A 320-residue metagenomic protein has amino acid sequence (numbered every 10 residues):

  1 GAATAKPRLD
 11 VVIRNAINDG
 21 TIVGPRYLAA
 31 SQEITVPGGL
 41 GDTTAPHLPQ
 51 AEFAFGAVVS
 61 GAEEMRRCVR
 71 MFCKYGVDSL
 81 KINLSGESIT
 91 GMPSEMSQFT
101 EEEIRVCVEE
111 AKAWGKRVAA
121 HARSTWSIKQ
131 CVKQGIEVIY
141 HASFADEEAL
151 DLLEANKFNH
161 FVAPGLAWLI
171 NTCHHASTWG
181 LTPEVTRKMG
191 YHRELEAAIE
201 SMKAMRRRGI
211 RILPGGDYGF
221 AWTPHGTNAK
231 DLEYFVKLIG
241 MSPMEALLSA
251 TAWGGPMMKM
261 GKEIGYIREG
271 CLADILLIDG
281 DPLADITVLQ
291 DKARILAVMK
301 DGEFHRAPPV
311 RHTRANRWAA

Functional and structural regions predicted by a protein language model:
G1-E110, D151-V185: Divalent-metal coordination cores built from histidine and acidic residues
D10, G39-L40, T90-M92, I128-Q134 (+4 more regions): Histidine/acidic-residue-rich catalytic or RNA/ligand-binding cores of hydrolases and nuclease-related proteins
Y27, G76, L80, A111 (+10 more regions): Divalent metal-coordination and catalytic microenvironments
C107-A119: Short beta-strand/loop segments at the ligand-binding rim of alpha/beta enzyme cores
A113, T178, P183-T186, E194-D281: His/Asp/Glu-enriched, well-ordered alpha-helical/loop segment that forms or immediately abuts the divalent-metal
K129-A149, Y234-E245: Structural recognition of alpha->loop->beta junctions
V132-V138, N156-F161, G180-T186, R207-R211: Glycine-enriched alpha-helix->loop->beta-strand junction motifs that scaffold or abut catalytic
A250-A252, E269-N316: C-terminal cap of metal-dependent C-N hydrolases
